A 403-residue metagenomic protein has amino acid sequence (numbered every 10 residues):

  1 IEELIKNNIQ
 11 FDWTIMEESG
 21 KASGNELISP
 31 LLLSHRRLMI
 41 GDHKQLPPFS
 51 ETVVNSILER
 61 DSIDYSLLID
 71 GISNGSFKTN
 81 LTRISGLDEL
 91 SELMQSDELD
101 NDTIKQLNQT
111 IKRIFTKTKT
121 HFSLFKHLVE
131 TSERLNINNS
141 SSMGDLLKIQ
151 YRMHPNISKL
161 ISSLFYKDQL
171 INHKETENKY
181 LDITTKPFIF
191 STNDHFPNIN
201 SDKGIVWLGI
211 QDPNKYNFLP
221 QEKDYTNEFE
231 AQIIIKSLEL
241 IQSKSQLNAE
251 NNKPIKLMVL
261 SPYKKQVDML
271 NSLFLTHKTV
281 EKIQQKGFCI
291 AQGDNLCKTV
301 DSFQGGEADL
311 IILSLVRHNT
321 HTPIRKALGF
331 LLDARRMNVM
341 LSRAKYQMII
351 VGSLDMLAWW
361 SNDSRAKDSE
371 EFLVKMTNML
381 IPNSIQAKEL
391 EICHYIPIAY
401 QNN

Functional and structural regions predicted by a protein language model:
I1-D12, Q232-K236: Conserved helicase/translocase P-loop NTPase motor core
E2-I5, S19-I28, P48-E51: Conserved ATPase-coupling elements of RecA-like P-loop NTPase cores
N8-S23, L38-M39: SF2 helicase catalytic motif II
G20-K21, K44-Q45, D301: Catalytic acidic motif of RecA-like/P-loop NTPases
P30, S34-S66: Conserved P-loop NTPase nucleotide-binding/switch module
V53-S142, T320-N403: Helicase C-terminal subdomain and adjacent C-terminal extension
S162, D168-S272: Conserved helicase/translocase motor-coupling segment
L240-M258, K265-S342, L354-W360: Conserved helicase C-terminal RecA-like lobe
